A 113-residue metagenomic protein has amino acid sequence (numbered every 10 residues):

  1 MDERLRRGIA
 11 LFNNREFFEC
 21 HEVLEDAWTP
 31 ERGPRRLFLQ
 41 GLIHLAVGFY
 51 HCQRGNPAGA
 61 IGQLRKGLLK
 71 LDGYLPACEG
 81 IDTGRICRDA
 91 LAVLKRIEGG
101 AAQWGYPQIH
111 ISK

Functional and structural regions predicted by a protein language model:
F12-N13, C52: Hydrophobic/aromatic side-chain positions at a characteristic register within alpha-helices of tetratricopeptide repeats
F17-F18, P57: TPR-repeat structural position
E31, R36-F38: Residue signature of alpha-solenoid helical repeat architecture, marking inter-repeat boundaries and helix-start
L42-L45, L75-E98: TPR/TPR-like alpha-solenoid helical repeat scaffolds
F49-R54, R88-P107: Alpha-helical linker/edge segments of TPR/alpha-solenoid repeat scaffolds and analogous pre-/post-domain helices
P57-L75: TPR/TPR-like (Sel1-like) alpha-helical repeat modules
